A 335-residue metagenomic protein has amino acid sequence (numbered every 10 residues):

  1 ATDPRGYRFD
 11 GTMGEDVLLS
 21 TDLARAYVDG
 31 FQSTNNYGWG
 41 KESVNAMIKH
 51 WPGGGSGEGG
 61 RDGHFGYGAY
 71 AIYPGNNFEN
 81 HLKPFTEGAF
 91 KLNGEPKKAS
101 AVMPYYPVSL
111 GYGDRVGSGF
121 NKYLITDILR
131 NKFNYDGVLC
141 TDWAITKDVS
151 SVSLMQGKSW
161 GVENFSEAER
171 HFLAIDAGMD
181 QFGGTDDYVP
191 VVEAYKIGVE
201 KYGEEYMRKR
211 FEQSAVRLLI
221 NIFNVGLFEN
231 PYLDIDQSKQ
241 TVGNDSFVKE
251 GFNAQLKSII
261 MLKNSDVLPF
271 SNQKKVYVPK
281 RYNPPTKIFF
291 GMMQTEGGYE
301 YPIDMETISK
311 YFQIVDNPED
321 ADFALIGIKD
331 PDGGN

Functional and structural regions predicted by a protein language model:
A1-N335: Glycoside hydrolase catalytic-domain context in secreted enzymes
